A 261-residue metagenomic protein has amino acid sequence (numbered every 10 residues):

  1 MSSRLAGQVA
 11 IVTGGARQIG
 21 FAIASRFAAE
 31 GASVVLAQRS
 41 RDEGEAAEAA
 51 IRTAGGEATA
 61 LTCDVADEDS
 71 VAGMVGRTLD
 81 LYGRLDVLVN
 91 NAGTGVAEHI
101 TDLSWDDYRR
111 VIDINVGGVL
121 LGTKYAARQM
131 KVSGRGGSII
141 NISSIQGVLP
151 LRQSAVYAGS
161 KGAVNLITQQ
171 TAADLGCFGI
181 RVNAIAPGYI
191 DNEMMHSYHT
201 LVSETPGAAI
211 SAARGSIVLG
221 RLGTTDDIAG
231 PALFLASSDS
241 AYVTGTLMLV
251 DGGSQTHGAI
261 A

Functional and structural regions predicted by a protein language model:
V9, A16-Q18: Conserved glycine-rich cofactor-binding loop
V89, G176, R181, V243-G245: Short, small/polar-rich loop/turn modules that mediate ligand/substrate recognition or access, typified
H99-I100, D107-I112, A213: Substrate-binding pocket helix/loop in short-chain dehydrogenase/reductase
T123, S160, T168: Active-site helix of classical SDR
R128, A173-C177, A241: Alpha-helical segment proximal to the catalytic Tyr-Lys
S144: Residue(s) in the substrate-gating loop at a strand-loop-helix junction that position the organic substrate next
L149, A232-L233, T244-A261: Short C-terminal tail/terminal secondary-structure segment of NAD(P)H-dependent dehydrogenase/reductase domains
